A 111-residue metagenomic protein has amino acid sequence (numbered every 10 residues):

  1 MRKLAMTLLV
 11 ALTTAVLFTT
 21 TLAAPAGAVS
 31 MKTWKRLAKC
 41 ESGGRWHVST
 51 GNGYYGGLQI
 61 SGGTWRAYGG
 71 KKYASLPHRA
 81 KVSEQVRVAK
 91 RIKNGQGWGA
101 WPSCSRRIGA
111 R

Functional and structural regions predicted by a protein language model:
M1-V29: N-terminal prepro-regions of secreted/extracellular proteins
V29-R111: Peptidoglycan cell-wall recognition and remodeling modules
